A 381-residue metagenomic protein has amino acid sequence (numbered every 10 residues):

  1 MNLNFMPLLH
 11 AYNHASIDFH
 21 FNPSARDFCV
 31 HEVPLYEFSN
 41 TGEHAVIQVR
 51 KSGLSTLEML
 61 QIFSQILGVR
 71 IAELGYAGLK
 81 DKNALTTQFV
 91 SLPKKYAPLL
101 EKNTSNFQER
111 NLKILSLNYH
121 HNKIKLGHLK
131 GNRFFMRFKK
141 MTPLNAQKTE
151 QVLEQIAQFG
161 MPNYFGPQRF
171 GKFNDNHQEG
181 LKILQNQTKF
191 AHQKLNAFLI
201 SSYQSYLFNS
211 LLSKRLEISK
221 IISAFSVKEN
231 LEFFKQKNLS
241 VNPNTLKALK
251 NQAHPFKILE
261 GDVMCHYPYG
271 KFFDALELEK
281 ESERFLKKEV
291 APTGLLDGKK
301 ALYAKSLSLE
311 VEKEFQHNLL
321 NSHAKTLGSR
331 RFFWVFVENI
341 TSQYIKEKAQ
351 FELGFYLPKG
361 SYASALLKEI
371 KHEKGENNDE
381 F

Functional and structural regions predicted by a protein language model:
M1-F381: Non-catalytic, substrate/partner-engaging modules appended to enzymatic cores
